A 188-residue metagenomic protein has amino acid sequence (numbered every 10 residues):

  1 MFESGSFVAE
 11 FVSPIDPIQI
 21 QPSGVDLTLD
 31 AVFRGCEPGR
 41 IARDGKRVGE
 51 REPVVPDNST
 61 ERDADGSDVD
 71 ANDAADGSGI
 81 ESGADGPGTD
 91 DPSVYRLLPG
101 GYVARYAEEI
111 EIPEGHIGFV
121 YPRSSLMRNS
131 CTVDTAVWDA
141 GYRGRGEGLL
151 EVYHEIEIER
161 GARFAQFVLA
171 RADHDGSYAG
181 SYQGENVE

Functional and structural regions predicted by a protein language model:
M1-E188: DUTPase catalytic domain/fold
